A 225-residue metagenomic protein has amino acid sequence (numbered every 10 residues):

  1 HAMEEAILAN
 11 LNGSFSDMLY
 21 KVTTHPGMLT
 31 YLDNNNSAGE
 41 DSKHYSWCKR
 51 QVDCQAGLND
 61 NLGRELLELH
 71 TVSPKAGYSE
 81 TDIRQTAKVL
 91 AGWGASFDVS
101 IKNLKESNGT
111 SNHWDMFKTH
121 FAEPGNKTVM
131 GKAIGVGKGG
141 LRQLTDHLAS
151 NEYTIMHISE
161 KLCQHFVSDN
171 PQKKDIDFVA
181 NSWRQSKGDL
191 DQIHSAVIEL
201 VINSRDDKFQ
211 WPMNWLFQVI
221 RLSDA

Functional and structural regions predicted by a protein language model:
E4, L8-A225: His/Asp/Glu-rich metal/cofactor-coordinating catalytic motifs and the adjacent surface-exposed loops that frame enzyme
